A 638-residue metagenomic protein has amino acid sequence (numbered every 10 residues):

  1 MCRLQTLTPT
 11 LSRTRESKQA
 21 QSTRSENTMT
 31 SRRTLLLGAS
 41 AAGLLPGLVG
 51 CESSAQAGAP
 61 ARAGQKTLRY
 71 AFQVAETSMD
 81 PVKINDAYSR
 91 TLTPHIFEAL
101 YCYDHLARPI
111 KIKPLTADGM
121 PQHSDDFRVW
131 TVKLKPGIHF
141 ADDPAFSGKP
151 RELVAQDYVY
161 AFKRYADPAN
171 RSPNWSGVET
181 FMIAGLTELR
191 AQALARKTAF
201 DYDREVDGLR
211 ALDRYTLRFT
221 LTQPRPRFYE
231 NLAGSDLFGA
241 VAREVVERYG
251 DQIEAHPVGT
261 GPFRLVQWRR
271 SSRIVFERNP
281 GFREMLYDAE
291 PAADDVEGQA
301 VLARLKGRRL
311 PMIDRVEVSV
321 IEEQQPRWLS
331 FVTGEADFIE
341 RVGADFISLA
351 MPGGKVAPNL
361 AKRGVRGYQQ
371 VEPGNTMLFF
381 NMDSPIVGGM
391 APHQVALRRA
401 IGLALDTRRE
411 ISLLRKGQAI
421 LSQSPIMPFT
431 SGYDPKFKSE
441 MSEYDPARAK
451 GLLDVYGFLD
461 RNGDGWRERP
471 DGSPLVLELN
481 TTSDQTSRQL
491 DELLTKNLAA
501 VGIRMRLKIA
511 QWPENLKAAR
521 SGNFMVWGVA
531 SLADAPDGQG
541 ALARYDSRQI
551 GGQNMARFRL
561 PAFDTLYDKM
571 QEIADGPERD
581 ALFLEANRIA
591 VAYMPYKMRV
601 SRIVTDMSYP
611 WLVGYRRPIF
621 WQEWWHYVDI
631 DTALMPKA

Functional and structural regions predicted by a protein language model:
M1-L4, A20-T30, A42-G43: Secretory targeting signals
T8, T14-Q19: A cross-taxon signal for low-complexity, glycine/charged-rich
T30, C51-R62, H105-L106, P121 (+12 more regions): Extracytoplasmic/periplasmic ligand-capture domains
T34-S53: N-terminal export signals
L68-A71, E478-N480: Short, well-ordered beta-strand segments
A71-D125, V258: N-terminal lobe/hinge region of extracytoplasmic solute-binding protein
V82-T91, S147-V154, L232-D236: Short Gly/aromatic-enriched secondary-structure transition segments
N174-Q192, Y202-L232: Non-catalytic accessory/assembly modules
